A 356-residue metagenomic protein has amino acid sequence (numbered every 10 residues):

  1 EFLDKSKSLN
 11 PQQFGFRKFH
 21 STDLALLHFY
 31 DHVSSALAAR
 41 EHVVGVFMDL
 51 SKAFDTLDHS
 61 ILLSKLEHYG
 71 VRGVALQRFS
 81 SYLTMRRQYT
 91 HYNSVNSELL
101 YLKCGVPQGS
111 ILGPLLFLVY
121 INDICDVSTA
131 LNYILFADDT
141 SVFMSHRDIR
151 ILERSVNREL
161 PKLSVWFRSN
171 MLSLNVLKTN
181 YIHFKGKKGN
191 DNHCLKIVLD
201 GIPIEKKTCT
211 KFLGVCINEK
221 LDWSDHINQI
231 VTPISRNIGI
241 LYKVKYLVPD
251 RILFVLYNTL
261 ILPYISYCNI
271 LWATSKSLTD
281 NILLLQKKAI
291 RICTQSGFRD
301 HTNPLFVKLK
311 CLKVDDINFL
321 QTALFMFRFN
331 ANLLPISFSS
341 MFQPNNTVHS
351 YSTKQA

Functional and structural regions predicted by a protein language model:
E1-A356: Hydrophobic/basic alpha-helical segments
